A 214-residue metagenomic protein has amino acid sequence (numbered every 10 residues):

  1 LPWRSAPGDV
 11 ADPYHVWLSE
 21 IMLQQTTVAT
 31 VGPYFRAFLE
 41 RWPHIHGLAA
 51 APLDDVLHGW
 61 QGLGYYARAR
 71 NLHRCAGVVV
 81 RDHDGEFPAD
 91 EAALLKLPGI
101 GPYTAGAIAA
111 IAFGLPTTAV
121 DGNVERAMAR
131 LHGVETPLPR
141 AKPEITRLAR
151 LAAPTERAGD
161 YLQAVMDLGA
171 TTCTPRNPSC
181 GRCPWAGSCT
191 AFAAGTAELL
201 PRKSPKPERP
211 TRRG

Functional and structural regions predicted by a protein language model:
L1-K203, E208-P210: Catalytic cores of DNA base-excision repair glycosylases
R212-G214: Short hydrophobic/aromatic beta-strand or adjacent loop that forms the aromatic wall/cage of a ligand/substrate-binding
